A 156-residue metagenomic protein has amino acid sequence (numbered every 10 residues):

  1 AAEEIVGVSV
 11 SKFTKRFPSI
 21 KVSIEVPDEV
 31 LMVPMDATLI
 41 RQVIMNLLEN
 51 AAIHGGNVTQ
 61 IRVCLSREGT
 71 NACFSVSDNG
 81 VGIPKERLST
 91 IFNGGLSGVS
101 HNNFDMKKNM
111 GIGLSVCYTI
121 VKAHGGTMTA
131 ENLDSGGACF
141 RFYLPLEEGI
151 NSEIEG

Functional and structural regions predicted by a protein language model:
K21-L31: Conserved catalytic submotifs in the C-terminal HATPase_c
A51-A52: Short helix-loop "hinge" at the ATP-lid/N-box region of the Bergerat-fold HATPase_c
Q60-T70: Short beta-strand/loop element within the Bergerat-fold HATPase_c
D78: Acidic ATP/Mg2+-coordinating residue in the GHKL
I83-L96, S100: Short conserved segment of the HATPase_c
G113, C117: Short alpha-helical Gxxx[C/S/T] motif in the catalytic ATP-binding
I120-V121: Detector for a conserved hydrophobic position within an alpha-helical segment of the HATPase_c
